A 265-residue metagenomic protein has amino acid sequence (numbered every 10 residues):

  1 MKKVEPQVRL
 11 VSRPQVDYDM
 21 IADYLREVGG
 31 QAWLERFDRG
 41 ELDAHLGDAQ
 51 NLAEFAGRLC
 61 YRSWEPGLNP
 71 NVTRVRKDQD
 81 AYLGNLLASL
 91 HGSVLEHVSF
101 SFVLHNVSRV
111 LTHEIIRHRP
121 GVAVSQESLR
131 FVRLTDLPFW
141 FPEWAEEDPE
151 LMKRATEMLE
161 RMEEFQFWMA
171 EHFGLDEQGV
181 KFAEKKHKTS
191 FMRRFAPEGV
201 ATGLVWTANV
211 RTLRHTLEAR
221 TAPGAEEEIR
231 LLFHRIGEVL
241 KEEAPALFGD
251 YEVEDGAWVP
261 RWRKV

Functional and structural regions predicted by a protein language model:
M1-V265: Family-specific signature for flavin-dependent thymidylate synthase
